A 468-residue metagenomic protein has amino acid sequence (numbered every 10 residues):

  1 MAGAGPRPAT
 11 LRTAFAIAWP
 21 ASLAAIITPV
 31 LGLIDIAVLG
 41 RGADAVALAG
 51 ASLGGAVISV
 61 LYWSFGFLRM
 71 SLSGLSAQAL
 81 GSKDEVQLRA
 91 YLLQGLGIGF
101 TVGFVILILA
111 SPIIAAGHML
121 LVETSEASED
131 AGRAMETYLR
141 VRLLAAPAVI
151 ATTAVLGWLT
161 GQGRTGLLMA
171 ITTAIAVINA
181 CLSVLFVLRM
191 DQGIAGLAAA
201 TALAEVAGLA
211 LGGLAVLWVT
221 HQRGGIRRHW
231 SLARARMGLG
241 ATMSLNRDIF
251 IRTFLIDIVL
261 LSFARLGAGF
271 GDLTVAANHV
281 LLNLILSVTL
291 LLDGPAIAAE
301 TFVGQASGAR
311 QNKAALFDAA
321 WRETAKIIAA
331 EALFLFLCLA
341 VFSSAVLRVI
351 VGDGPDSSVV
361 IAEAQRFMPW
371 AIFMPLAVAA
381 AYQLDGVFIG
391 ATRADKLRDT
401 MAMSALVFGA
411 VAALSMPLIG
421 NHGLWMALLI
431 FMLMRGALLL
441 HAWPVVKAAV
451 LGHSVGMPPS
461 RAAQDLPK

Functional and structural regions predicted by a protein language model:
M1-A21, S76-P147, I178-C181, V187-R247 (+2 more regions): Short alpha-helical transmembrane segments in multi-pass integral membrane proteins
W19-G74, A145-V149, G240-Q305, E331-L335 (+1 more regions): Transmembrane helix-bundle signature of multi-pass secondary active exporters and lipid flippases
L33, G42-A45, A79-S82, G161-Q162 (+4 more regions): Helix-loop interface residues and adjacent transmembrane-helix termini in multi-pass membrane transporters, primarily
L33-I36, A154-W158, A180-L185, G213 (+4 more regions): Alpha-helical transmembrane segments of multipass membrane proteins
I36, A45-L48, E85, T165 (+4 more regions): Membrane-helix interface/capping residues of multi-pass secondary transporters
L48-I108, T152-G161, T165-L168, A277-V341 (+2 more regions): Small-residue-rich hydrophobic transmembrane alpha-helices
G66-M70, V141-T160, L168-A176, L197-G213 (+4 more regions): Short runs within selected transmembrane alpha-helices of multi-pass transporters and secretion channels
L255-V259, F263, A268-D272, T289-A296 (+13 more regions): Hydrophobic alpha-helix feature that most strongly marks membrane-spanning transmembrane helices and their immediate
